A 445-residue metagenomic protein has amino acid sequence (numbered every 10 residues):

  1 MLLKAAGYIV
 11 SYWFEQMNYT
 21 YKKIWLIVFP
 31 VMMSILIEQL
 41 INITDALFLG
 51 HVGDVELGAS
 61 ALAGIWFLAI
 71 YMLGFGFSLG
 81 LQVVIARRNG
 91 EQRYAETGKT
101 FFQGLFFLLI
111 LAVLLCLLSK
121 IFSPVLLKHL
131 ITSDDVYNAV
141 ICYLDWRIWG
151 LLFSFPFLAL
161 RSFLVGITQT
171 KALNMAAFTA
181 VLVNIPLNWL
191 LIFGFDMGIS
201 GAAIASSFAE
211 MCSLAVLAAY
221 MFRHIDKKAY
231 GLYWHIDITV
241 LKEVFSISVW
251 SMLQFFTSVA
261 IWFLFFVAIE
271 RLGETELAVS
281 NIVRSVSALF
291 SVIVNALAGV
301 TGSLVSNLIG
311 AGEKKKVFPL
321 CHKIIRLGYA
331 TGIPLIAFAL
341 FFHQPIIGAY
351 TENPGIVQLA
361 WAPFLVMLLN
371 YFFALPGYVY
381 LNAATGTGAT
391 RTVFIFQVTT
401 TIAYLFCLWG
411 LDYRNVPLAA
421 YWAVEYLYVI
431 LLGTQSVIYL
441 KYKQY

Functional and structural regions predicted by a protein language model:
L2-V28, I85-L152, G194-V249, V305-N370 (+1 more regions): Short alpha-helical transmembrane segments in multi-pass integral membrane proteins
Q16-L47, H51-V52, L68-G80, V84 (+6 more regions): N-terminal transmembrane alpha-helices
L26-D45, W146, F157, A180 (+5 more regions): Transmembrane helical elements of multi-pass membrane transporters/channels
V31, I35, A46-L47, G64 (+16 more regions): Transmembrane alpha-helix boundary and packing residues in multipass membrane permease domains and related
I35-Q39, M72, A112, C116 (+11 more regions): Residue-level hotspots within the lipid-embedded alpha helices of multi-pass solute transporters
L36, L40-G58, L127-D134, L190-M197 (+3 more regions): Helix-terminus/linker motif at the lipid-water interface of multi-pass membrane proteins
L57-L117, S154-L173, V279-H343, A374-F396: Small-residue-rich hydrophobic transmembrane alpha-helices
S78, Q82, R147-V165, L173-N184 (+5 more regions): Short runs within selected transmembrane alpha-helices of multi-pass transporters and secretion channels
